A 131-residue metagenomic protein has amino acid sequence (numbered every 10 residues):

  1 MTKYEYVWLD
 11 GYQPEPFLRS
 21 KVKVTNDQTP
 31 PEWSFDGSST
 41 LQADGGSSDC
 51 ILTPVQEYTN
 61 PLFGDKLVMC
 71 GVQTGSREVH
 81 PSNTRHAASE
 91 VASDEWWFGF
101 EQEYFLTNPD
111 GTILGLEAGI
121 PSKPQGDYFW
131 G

Functional and structural regions predicted by a protein language model:
M1-G131: Glycine-rich, acidic/polar active-site loops that bind/position phosphate-bearing ligands
